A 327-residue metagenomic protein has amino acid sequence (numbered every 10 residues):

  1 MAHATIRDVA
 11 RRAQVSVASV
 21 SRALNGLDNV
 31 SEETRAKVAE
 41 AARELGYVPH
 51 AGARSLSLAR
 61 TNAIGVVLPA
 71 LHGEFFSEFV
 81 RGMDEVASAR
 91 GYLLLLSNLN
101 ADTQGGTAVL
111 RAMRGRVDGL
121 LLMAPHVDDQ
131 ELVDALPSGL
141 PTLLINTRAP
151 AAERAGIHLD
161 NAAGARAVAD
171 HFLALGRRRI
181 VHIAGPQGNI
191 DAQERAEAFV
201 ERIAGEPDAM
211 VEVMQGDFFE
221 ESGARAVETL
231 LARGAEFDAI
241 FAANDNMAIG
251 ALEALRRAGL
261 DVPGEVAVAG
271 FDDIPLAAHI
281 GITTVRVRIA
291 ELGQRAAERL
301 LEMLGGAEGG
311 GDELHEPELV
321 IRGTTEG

Functional and structural regions predicted by a protein language model:
M1, A59, A63-D170, A174: Alpha-helical recognition/docking segments in bacterial nutrient-uptake and carbohydrate-utilization systems
M1-N62: N-terminal helix-turn-helix DNA-binding module of bacterial transcription factors
V17-S21, S57-H72, R179-P186: Short beta-strand segments enriched in small/hydrophobic residues
P69-E78, L96-G105, I157-A167, H182-A204 (+5 more regions): Hinge/beta->alpha junction and helix N-cap segments in small-molecule ligand-binding domains
Q104-R116, S222-A235: Short, well-structured alpha-helical segments in soluble
V117-A124, V181-A184, M214, G234-N244 (+1 more regions): Periplasmic-binding protein-like
R179, P207-M210, D261-V268: Short acidic capping loops at alpha-helix termini that bridge into adjacent secondary structure
R233-G327: Flexible loop/turn connectors
